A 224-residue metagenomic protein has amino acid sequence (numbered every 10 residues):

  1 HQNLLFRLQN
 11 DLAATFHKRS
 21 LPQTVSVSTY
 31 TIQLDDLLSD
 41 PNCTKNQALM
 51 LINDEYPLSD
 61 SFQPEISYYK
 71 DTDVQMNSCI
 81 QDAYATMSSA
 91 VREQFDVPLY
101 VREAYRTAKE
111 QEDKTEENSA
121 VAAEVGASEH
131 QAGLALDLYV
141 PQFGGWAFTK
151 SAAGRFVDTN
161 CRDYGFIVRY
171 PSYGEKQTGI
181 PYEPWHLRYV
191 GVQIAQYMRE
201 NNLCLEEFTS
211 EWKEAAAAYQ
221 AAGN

Functional and structural regions predicted by a protein language model:
H1-A104, A108-N224: Extracytoplasmic cell-surface/polysaccharide-interacting catalytic and binding patches
